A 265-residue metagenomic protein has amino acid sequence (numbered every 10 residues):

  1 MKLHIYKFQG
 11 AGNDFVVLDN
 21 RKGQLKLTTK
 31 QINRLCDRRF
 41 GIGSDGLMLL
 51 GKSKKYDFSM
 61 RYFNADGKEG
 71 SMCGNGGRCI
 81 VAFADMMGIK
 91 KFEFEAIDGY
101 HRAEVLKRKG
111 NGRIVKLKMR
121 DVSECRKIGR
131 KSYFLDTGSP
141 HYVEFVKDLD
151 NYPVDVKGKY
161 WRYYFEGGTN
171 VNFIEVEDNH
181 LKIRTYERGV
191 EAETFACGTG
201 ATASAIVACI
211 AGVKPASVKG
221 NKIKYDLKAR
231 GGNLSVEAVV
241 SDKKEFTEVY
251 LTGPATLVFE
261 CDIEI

Functional and structural regions predicted by a protein language model:
M1-N111, V143-I265: A glycine-rich beta-to-alpha transition motif near the start of alpha/beta enzyme domains, typified by
F92, V115-K118: A polyampholytic, Gly/Pro-enriched intrinsically disordered region
L117-K131, Y152-V156: Active-site glycine-rich loop that binds ribose-phosphate moieties when present
K127-Y133, E260-I265: Extended Gly/Ser/Thr-rich low-complexity repeat segments, especially those forming or decorating extracellular
